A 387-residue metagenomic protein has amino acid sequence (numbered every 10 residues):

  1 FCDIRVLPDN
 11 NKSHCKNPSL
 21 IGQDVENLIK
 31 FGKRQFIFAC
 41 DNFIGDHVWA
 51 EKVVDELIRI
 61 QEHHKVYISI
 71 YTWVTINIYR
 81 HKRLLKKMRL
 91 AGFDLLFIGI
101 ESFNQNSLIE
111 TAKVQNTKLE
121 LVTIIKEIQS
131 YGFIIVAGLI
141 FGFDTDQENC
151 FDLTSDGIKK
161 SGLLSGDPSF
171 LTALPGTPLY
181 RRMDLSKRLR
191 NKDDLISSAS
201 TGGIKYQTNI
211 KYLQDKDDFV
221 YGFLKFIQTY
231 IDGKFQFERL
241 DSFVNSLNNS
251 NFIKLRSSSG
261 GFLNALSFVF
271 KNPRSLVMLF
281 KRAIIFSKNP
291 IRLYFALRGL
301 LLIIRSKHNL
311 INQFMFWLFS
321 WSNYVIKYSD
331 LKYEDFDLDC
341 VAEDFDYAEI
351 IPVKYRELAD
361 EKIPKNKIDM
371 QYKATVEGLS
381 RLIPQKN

Functional and structural regions predicted by a protein language model:
F1-V136, F141-T145, N149-D156: Radical SAM [4Fe-4S] cluster-binding motif and immediate context
H47-V48, N106-T111, F141-N149, S161-L213 (+1 more regions): Flexible glycine/acidic-rich beta-alpha junction loops that bind and position SAM and/or redox cofactors in anaerobic
S69-T72, G166-L171, D337-C340: A generic structural motif
D152, D156-K159, I350-R356: Functional cleft and adjacent loop/helix regions within the main domain that mediate ligand binding or catalysis
D194-I196, G203-N387: Radical SAM enzyme core and accessory elements
